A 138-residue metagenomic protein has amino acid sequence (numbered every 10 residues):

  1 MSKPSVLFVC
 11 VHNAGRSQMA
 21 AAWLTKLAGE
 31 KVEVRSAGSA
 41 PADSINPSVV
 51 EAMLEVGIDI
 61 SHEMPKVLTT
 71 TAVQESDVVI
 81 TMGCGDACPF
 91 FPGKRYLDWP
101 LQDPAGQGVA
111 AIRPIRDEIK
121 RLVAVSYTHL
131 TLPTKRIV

Functional and structural regions predicted by a protein language model:
M1-K3, E30, Q74-E75, P92: Residue-level preference for short coil/turn positions at secondary-structure junctions
S2-T69: Conserved active-site segments centered on acidic
H12, G83, P133: Anionic group-transfer/hydrolysis microenvironments
S39, L101-P104, L132: Hydrophobic pocket-lining residues within nucleotide cofactor-binding pockets
K66-D117, A124: Glycine/proline-rich loop-helix segments at beta-alpha junctions forming the active-site rim of enzyme cores
T128-T134: Conserved small/polar residues in nucleotide/adenosyl-binding loops
